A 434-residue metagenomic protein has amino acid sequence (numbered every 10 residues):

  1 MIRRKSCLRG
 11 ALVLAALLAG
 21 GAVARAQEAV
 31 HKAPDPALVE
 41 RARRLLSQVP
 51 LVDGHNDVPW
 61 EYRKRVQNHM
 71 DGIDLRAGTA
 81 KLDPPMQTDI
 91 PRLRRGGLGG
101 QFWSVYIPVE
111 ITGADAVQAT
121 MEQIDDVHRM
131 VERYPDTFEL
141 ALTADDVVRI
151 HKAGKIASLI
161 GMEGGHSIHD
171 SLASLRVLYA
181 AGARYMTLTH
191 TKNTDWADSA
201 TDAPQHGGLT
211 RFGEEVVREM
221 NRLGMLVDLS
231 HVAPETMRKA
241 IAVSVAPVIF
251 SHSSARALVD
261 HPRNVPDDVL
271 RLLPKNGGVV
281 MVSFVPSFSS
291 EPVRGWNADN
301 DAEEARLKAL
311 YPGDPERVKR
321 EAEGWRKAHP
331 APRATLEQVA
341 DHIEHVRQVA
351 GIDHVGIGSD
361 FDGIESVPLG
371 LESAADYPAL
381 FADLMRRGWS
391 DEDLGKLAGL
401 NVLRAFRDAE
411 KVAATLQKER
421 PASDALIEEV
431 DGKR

Functional and structural regions predicted by a protein language model:
M1-A11: Bacterial N-terminal signal peptides that target proteins for export
G10-G21: Bacterial N-terminal signal peptides
V23-H206, D260-R434: N-terminal hydrophobic targeting/anchoring segments and the immediately downstream early-domain regions of hydrolases
L51-V58, V232, F250-S254: Histidine-centered catalytic micro-motifs
S171-L175, T236-A246: Distinct, well-ordered alpha-helical segments
A197-T201, Q205-L209, P234-I241: Active-site-adjacent beta->alpha loops and helix N-cap segments on the catalytic face of soluble alpha/beta enzymes
H206-N221, A240-V248: Alpha-helix-loop-beta-strand connector modules within alpha/beta enzyme cores
E215-L229, E235-K239, V269-K275, H345: Substrate-binding cleft of carbohydrate-active enzyme catalytic domains
